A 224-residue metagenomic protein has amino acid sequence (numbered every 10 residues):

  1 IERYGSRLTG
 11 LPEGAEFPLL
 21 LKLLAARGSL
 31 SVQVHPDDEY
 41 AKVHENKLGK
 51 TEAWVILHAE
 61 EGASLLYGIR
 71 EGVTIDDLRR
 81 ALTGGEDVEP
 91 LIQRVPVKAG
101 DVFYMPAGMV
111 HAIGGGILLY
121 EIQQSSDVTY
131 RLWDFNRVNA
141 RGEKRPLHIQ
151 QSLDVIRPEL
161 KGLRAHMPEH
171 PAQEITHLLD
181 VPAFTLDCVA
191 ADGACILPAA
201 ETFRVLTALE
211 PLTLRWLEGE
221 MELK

Functional and structural regions predicted by a protein language model:
I1-A99, I113-L209, L217-E218: Active-site region of the double-stranded beta-helix
P106-G108, Q150-Q151: Short secondary-structure transition/capping segments
M221: Glycine-rich, small/acidic residue-mixed loop/short-helix segments
